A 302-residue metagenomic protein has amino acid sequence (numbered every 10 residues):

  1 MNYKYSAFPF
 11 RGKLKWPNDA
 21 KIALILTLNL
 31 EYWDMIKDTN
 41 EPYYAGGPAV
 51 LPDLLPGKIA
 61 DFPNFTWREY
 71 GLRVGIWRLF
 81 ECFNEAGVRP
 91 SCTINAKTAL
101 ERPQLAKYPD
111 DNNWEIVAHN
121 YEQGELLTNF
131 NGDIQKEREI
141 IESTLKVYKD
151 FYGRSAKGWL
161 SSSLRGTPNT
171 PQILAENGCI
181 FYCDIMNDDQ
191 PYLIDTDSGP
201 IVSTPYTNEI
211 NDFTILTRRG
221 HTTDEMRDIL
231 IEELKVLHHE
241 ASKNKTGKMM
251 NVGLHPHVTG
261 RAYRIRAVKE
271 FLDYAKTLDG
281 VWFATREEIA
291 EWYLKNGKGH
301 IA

Functional and structural regions predicted by a protein language model:
M1-V202, R227-V252, V258-A302: Catalytic alpha-helical scaffold of carbohydrate-active enzymes acting on polysaccharides/glycoconjugates
P205-H238: A conserved mid-domain beta-alpha-beta active-site/ligand-binding segment of alpha/beta enzyme cores
